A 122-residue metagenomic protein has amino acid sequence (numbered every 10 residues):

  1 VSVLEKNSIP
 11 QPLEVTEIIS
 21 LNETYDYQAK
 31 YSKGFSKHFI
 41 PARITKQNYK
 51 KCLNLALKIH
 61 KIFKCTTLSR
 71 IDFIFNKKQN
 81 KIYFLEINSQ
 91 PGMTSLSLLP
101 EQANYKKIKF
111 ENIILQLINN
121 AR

Functional and structural regions predicted by a protein language model:
V1-A29, I71, I82-N88, S97: Beta-strand scaffold of nucleotide-dependent catalytic cores
V1-V3, K61-M93, A103: Conserved metal-phosphate-binding beta-hairpin within the catalytic cores of diverse ATP-dependent phosphoryl-transfer
Y25-Y27, I40, M93: Short clusters of hydrophobic/aromatic residues that line enzyme substrate/ligand-binding pockets
Y31-K77: A long amphipathic alpha-helix within ATP-dependent nucleotide-binding catalytic cores
K37-F39, T94-L99: Short small-residue beta-strand/loop micro-motif enriched in glycine and branched aliphatics
L99-K109: Short, flexible active-site recognition loops that position polar ligands and cofactors
I113-R122: Cysteine/selenocysteine-centered motifs that mediate thiol-based redox chemistry or coordinate metal-sulfur cofactors
